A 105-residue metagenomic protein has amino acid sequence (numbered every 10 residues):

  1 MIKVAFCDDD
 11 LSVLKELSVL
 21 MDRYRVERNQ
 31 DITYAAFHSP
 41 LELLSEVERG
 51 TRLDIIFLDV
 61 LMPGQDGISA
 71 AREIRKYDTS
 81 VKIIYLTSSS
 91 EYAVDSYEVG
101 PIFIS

Functional and structural regions predicted by a protein language model:
M1-K3: Non-catalytic signal-transmission and effector/linker regions of two-component phosphorelay proteins
C7-D8, F37, I56: Conserved sequence signature across two-component system core domains
D9, S39, S88: Cofactor-binding loop segments of dinucleotide-utilizing enzymes, especially the Rossmann-like FAD- and NAD(P)+-binding
D9-L11, V60: Generic detector of well-ordered alpha-helical packing
L11-A35: Two-component/phosphorelay signaling modules centered on CheY-like receiver
L14-L17, L43-L44, L58: Generic leucine side-chain signal with a strong bias for well-ordered alpha-helical environments
Y34-E42: Conserved Asp/Asn-Gly motif in the active-site loop of CheY-like receiver
S45-S105: CheY-like receiver
